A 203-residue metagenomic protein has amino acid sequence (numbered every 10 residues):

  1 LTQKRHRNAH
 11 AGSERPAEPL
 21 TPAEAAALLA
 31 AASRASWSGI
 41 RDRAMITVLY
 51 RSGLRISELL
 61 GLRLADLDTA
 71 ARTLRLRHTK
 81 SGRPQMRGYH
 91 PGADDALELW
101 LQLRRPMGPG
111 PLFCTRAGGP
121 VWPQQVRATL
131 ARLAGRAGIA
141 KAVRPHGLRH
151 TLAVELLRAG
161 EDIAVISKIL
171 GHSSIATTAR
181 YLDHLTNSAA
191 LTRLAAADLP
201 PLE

Functional and structural regions predicted by a protein language model:
L1-E203: Conserved catalytic core of the tyrosine transesterase superfamily
